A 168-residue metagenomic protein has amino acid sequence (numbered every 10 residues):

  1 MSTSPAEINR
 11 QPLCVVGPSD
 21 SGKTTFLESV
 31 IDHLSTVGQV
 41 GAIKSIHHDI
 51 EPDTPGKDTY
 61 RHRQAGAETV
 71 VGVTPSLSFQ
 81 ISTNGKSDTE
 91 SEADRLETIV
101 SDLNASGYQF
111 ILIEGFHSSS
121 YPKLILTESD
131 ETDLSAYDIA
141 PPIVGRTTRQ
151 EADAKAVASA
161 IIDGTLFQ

Functional and structural regions predicted by a protein language model:
M1-A6: Pre-Walker A adenine-sensing motif
V15: Hydrophobic anchor at the beta1->P-loop junction of P-loop NTPases
P18, S29-D88: N-terminal phosphate/diphosphate-binding loop that engages ATP/GTP or pyrophosphate donors across diverse enzyme folds
K23: Conserved lysine of the Walker
F26: Hydrophobic positions on the alpha1 helix immediately C-terminal to the Walker A/P-loop
T74-P75, E114-F116, E128: Short secondary-structure boundary segments
K86-F116: Phosphate-binding/switch loop-helix module in NTP-utilizing enzymes
S118-Y121, I139-Q168: Conserved NTP phosphate-binding and transfer environment spanning the P-loop NTPase/kinase superfamily
